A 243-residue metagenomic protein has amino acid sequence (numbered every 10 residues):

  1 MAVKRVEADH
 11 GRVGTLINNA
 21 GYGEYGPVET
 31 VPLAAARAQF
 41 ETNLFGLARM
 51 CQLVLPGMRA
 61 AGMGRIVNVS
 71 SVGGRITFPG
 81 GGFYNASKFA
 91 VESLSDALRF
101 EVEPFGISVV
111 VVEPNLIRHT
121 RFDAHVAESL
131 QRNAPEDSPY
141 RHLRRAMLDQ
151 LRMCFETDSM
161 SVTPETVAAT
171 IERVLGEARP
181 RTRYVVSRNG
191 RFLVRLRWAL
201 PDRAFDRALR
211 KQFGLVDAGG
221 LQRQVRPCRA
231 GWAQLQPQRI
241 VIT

Functional and structural regions predicted by a protein language model:
M1-G11: Conserved amphipathic alpha-helix within the SDR
N19-E24: Conserved NAD(P)H cofactor-binding loop of Rossmann-fold oxidoreductase domains
P27-V28, A35-R37: Substrate-binding pocket helix/loop in short-chain dehydrogenase/reductase
E29, I76-G82: Active-site loop immediately N-terminal to the catalytic Tyr-X3-Lys motif of short-chain dehydrogenase/reductase
C51, S87: Active-site helix of classical SDR
S71: Residue(s) in the substrate-gating loop at a strand-loop-helix junction that position the organic substrate next
P104-T157: C-terminal beta-strand-loop-alpha-helix "lid" module of Rossmann-like NAD(P)-dependent dehydrogenases
